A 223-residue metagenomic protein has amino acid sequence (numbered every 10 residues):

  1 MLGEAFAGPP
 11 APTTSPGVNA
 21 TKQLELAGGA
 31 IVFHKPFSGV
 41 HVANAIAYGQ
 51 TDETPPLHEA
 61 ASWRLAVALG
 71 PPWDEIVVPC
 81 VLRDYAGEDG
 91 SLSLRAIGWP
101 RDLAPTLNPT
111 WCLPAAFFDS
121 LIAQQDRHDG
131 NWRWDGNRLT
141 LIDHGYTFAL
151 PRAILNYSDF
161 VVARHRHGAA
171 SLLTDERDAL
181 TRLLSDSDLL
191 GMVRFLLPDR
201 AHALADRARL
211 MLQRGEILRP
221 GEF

Functional and structural regions predicted by a protein language model:
M1-F223: Phosphate/dinucleotide-binding and metal-coordinating scaffold of catalytic cores in nucleotide-dependent enzymes
